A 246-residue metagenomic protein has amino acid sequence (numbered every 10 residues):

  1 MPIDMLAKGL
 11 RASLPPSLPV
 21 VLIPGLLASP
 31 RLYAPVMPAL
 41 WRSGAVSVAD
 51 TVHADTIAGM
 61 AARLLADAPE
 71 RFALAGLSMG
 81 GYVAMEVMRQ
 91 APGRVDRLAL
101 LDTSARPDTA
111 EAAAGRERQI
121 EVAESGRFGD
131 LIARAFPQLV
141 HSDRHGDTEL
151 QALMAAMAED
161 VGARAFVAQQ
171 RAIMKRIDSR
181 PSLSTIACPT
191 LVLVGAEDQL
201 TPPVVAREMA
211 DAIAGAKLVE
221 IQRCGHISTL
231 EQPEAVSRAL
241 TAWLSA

Functional and structural regions predicted by a protein language model:
P2, L6-R63, L77: Conserved HGGG/HGGXW glycine-rich cap/lid loop of the alpha/beta-hydrolase fold
G76-G80, A84: Gly/Ala-rich beta-loop-alpha elbow adjacent to hydrolase catalytic centers
R89-Q90, R94-A133: Flexible "cap/lid" loop of the alpha/beta hydrolase fold
D108-E111, G126-T185: Conserved alpha/beta-hydrolase catalytic His-Asp/Glu region
I186, V192-V194, D198: Short beta-strand/loop motif that positions the catalytic acidic residue of the alpha/beta-hydrolase fold
C188, P202-D211: Short alpha-helix in the alpha/beta-hydrolase fold that links the catalytic acid
R207-H226: Catalytic histidine neighborhood in serine/cysteine hydrolases with alpha/beta-hydrolase-type architecture
C224-S237: Catalytic histidine-centered segment of alpha/beta-hydrolase-like enzymes
